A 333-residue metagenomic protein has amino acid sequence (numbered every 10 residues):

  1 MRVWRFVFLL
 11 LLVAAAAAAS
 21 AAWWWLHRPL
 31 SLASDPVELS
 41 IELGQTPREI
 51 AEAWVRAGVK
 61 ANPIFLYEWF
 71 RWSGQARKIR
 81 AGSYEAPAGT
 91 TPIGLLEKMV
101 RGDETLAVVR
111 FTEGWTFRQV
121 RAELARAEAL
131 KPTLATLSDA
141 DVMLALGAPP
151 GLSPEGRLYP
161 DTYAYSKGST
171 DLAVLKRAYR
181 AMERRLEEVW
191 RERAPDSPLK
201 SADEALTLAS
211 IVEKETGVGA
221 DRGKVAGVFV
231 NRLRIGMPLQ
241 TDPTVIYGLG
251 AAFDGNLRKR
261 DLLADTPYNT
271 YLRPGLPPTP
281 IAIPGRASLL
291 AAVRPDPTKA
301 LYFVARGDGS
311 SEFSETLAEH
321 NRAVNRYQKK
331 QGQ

Functional and structural regions predicted by a protein language model:
M1-P36: N-terminal type II signal-anchor transmembrane helix that functions as the membrane-insertion/stop-transfer segment
R5-L9, P36, R77-K78, W115-Q119 (+2 more regions): Short low-complexity stretches enriched in small and charged residues
F6-F8, F65-F70, F111, F117 (+5 more regions): Phenylalanine-focused residue identity feature
L9-A14, A57-G58, A81-S83, L134-L137 (+2 more regions): N-terminal start-of-chain detector that recognizes signal peptides and the immediate post-cleavage beginning
A15-A16, I50, I211: Hydrophobic core
W23-E187: Signal peptide-directed extracytoplasmic domains
T46, A122, R126-K131, L144-Q333: Bacterial extracytoplasmic/cell-wall-associated proteins, especially those involved in peptidoglycan
